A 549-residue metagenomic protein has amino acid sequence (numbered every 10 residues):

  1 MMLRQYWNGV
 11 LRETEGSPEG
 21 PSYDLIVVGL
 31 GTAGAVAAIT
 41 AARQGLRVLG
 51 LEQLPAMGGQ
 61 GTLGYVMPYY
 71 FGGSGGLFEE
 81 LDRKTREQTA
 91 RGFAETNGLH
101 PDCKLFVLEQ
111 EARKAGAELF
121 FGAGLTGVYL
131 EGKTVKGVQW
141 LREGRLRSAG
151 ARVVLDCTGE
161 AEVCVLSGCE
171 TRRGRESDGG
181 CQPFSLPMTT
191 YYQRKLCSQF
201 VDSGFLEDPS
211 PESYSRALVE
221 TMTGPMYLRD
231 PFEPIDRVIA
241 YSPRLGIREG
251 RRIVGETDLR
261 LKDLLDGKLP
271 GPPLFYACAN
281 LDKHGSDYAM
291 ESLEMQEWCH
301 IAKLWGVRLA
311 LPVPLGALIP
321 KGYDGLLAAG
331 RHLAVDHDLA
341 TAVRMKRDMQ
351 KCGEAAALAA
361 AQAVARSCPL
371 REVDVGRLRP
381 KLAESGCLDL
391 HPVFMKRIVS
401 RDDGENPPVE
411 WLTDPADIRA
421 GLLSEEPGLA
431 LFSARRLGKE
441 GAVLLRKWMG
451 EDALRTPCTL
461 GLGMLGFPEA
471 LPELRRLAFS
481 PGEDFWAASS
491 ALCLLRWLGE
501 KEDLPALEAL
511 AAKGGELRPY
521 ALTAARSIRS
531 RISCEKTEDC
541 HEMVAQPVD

Functional and structural regions predicted by a protein language model:
M2-N8, G16-E19, Q60, L81 (+7 more regions): Flavin (FAD/FMN)-binding glycine-rich loop and adjacent Rossmann-like elements that form
M2-Y6, R12-G16, S22, T40 (+5 more regions): Conserved N-terminal/central alpha/beta ligand/cofactor-binding core
S17-G31: Beta1/beta-strand and adjacent pyrophosphate-binding region of the FAD-binding site in flavoprotein oxidoreductases
D24-I26, L49, L327: Conserved beta-strand elements of the Class I
G34: N-terminal Rossmann-fold NAD(P) dinucleotide-binding loop
K133-V138: Short, hydrophobic/aromatic-rich segments at coil-to-beta transitions
G404-E410, E425-K439, V443, K447 (+4 more regions): Structural detector for internal amphipathic alpha-helices that build alpha-solenoid repeat scaffolds
V409-L422, G438-G450, F467-S480, E500-A512 (+1 more regions): Amphipathic alpha-helical scaffolding segments comprising HEAT/armadillo-like alpha-solenoid repeats
